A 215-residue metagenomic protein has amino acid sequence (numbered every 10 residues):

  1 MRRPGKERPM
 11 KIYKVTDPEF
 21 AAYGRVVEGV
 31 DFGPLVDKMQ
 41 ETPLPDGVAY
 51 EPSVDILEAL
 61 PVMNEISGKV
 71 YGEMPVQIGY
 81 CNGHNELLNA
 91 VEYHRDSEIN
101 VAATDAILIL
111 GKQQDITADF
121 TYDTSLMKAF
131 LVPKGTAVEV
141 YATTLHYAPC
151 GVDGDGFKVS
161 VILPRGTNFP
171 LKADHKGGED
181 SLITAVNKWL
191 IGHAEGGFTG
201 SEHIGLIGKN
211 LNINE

Functional and structural regions predicted by a protein language model:
M1-P9: Short, Lys/Arg-enriched N-terminal segments with co-localized hydrophobic residues within the first ~10-30 amino acids
P9-K134, L145-G156, S160-E215: Active-site region of the double-stranded beta-helix
V140: Aromatic-residue-lined binding/catalytic grooves and analogous aromatic/hydrophobic interfacial grooves in multimeric
